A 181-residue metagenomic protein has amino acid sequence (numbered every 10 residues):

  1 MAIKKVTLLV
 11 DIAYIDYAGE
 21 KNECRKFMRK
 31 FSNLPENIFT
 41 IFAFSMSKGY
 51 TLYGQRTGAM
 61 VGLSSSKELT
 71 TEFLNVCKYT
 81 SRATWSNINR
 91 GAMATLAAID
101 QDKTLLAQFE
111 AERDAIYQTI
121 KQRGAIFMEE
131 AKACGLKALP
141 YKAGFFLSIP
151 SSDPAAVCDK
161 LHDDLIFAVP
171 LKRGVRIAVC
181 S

Functional and structural regions predicted by a protein language model:
M1-C24: Catalytic PLP-binding core of fold-type I/II PLP enzymes
T7-L9, F39-I41, F146, G174: Structural preference for beta-strand elements that scaffold enzyme active sites
Y14-D16, S47, G174: Active-site-proximal loop/turn and secondary-structure-junction residues that shape catalytic pockets, frequently
S32-R113, Y117: Conserved core segment of the aminotransferase class I/II
E36, A155-S181: PLP-dependent enzyme catalytic core of the Aspartate aminotransferase-like
A43, K137-K142, A168-L171: Short beta-strand
V61, S148-P150, A178-C180: Short hydrophobic/aromatic beta-strand micro-patches that form the beta-sheet surface supporting nucleotide- or nucleic
F109-H162: Conserved PLP-binding catalytic core of the aspartate aminotransferase-like
